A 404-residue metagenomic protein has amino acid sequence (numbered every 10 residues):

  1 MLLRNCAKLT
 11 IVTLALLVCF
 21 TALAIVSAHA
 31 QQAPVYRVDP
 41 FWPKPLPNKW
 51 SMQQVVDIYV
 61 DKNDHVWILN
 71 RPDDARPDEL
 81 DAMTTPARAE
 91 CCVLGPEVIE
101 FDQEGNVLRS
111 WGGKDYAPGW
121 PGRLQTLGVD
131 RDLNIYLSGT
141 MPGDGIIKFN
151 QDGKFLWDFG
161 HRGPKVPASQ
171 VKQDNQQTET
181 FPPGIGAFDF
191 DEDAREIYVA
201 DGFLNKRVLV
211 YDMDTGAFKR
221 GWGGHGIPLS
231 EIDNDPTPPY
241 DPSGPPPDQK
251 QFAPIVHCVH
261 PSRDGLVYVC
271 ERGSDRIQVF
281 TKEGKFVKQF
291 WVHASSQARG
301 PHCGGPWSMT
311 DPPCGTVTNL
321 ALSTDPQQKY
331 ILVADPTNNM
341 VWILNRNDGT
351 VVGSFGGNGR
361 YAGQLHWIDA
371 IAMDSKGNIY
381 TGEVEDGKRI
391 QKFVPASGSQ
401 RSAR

Functional and structural regions predicted by a protein language model:
M1-L9: N-terminal secretory signal peptides that target proteins for export/translocation
L2, A15, A87-R88: Secretory pathway export signals and precursors
T10-A24: Bacterial N-terminal signal peptides
I25, H29-R404: Eukaryotic scaffold repeat domains enriched in small/polar residues
